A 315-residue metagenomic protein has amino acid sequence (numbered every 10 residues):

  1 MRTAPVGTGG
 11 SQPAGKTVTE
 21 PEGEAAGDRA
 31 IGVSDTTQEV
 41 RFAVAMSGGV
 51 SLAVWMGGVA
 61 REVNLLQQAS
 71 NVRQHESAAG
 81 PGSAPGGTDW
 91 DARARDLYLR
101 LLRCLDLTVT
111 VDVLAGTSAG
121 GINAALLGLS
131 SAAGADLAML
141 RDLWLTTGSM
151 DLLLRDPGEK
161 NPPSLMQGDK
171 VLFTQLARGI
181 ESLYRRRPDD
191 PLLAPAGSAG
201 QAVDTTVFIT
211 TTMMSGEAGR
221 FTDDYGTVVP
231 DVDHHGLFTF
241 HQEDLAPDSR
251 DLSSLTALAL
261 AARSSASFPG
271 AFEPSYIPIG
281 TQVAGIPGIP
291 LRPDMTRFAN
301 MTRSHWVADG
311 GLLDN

Functional and structural regions predicted by a protein language model:
M1-V44, D112: Flexible, membrane-associating and regulatory peripheral segments of lipid-active enzymes
G27-E39, W90-R103, A284-N300: Active-site-adjacent bridging/hinge elements
T36-F42, D151-E159, R297-S304: Surface-exposed beta-strand-to-loop junctions that form interaction patches on eukaryotic regulatory domains
T36-Q38, V72, R103-T110, D190-D204: Short helix-terminating capping/connector loops at secondary-structure junctions
A43, A53-D189, F221-T239: Patatin-like phospholipase
M46-G49: The conserved beta1-alpha1 loop
L176-G197, D204-T206, G216: Extended, Lys/Arg-enriched charged tracts that mediate electrostatic binding to polyanionic substrates
D204-N315: Active-site gating loop/helix substructures
